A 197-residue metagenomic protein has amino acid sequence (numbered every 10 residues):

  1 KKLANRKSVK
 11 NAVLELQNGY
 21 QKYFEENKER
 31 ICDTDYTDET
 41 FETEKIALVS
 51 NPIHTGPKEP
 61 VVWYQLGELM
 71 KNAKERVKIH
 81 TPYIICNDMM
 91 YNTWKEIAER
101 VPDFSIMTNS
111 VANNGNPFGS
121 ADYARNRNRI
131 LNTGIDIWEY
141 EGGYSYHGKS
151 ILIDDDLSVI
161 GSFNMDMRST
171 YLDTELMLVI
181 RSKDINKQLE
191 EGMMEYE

Functional and structural regions predicted by a protein language model:
K1-E197: Charged, low-complexity intrinsically disordered terminal segments
